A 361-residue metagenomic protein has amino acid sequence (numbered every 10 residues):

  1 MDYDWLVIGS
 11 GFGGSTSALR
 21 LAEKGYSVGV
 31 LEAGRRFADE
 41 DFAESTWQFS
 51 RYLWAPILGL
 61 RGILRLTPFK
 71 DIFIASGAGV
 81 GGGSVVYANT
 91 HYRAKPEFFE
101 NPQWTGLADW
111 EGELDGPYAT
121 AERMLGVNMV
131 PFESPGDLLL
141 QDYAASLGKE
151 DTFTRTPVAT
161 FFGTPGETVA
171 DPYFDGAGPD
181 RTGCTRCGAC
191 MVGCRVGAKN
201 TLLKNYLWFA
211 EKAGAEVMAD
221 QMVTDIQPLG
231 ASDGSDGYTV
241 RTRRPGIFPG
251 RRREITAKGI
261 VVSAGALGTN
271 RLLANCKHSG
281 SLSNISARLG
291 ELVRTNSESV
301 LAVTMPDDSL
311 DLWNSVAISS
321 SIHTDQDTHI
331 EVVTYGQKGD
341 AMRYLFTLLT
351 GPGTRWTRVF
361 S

Functional and structural regions predicted by a protein language model:
D2-Y3, A257: Active-site acidic short loop of glycosyltransferases
W5-V30: N-terminal Rossmann-like FAD-binding beta1-loop-alpha1 element of flavoenzymes
E23, G34-D39, E44, V196 (+4 more regions): Glycine-rich loop(s) and the adjacent beta-strand/alpha-helix scaffold that form part
T46-F49, P172: Short, hinge-like loop/turn segments at secondary-structure boundaries
F49-F132: Redox-cofactor-proximal catalytic regions of oxidoreductases
G62, P68, G83, Y87 (+3 more regions): FAD cofactor-binding and catalytic pocket of flavoenzymes
R65-I72, G77, V127-P131, K149-F161 (+1 more regions): A short alpha-helix-loop-beta-strand transition element characteristic of N-terminal alpha/beta dinucleotide-binding
D109-M222: Conserved redox-cofactor binding core of oxidoreductases
